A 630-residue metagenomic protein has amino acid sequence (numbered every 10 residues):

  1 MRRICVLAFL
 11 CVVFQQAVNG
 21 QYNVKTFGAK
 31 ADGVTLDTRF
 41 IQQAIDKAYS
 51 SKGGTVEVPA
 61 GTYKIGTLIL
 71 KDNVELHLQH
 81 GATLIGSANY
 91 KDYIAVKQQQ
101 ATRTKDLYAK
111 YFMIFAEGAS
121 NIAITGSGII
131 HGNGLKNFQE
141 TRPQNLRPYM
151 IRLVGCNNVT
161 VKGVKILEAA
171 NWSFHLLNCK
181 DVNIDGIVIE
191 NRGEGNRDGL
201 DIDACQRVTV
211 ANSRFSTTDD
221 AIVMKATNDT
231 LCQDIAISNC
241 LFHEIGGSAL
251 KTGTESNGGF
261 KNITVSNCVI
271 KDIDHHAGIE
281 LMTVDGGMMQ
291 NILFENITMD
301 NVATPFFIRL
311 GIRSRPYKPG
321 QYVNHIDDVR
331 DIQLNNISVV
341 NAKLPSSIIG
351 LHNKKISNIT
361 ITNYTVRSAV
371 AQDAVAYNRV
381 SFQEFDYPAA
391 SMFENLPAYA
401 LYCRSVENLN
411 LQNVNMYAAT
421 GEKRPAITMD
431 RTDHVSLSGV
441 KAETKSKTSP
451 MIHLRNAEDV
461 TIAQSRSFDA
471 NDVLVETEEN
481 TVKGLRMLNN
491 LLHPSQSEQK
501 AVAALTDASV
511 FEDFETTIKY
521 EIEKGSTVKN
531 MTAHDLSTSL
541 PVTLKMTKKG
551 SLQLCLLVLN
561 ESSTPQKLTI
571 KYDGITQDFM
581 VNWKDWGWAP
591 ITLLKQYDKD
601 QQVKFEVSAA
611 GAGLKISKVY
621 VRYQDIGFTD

Functional and structural regions predicted by a protein language model:
M1-I4: Positively charged n-region of N-terminal signal peptides that target proteins for export
V6-A8: Sec-dependent N-terminal signal peptides
L10, Q16-A504, L559-S563, M580-G587: Extracellular/periplasmic carbohydrate-active domains that bind, remodel, or depolymerize complex polysaccharides
A501-K545, L557, I616-D630: Glycan-recognition and processing domains
M546-L554, D600: Extended extracellular/luminal ectodomain segments enriched in beta-structured repeat modules
T564-I575: Short, surface-exposed beta-strand/strand-loop-strand elements in extracellular ectodomains
G574-K599: Extracellular carbohydrate recognition and processing domains and analogous Trp-centered ligand-binding platforms
F605-G613: Short beta-strand-plus-loop segments that form exposed binding edges in beta-rich domains
